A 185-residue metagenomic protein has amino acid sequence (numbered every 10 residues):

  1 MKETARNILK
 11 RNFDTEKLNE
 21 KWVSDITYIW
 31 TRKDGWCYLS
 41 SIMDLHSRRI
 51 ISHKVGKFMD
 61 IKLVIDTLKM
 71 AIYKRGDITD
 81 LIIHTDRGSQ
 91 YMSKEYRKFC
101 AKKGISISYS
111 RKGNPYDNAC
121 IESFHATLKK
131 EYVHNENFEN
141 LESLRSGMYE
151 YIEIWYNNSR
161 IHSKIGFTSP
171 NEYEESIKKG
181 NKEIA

Functional and structural regions predicted by a protein language model:
M1-K17, N114, S169-K178: Basic, flexible linker segments flanking DNA-binding modules in nucleic acid-interacting mobile-element proteins
R11-I51, K57: An active-site-proximal beta-strand-loop segment
F13-T15, R32-K33, R87, N114-D117 (+1 more regions): Conserved, non-catalytic sequence blocks in retroelement Pol enzymes and Pol-derived host proteins
K54-G76, M92: Active-site beta-loop-alpha junctions of metal-dependent nucleic acid enzymes, especially the RNase H-like/DDE
D77-M92, R111, T168-P170: Acidic/histidine-rich, metal-coordinating catalytic segments
I83-R87, K102-C120, E136-E139: RNase H-like polynucleotidyl transferase catalytic core
K94, A101-I105, T127-A185: C-terminal domain-tail junction helix/linker
